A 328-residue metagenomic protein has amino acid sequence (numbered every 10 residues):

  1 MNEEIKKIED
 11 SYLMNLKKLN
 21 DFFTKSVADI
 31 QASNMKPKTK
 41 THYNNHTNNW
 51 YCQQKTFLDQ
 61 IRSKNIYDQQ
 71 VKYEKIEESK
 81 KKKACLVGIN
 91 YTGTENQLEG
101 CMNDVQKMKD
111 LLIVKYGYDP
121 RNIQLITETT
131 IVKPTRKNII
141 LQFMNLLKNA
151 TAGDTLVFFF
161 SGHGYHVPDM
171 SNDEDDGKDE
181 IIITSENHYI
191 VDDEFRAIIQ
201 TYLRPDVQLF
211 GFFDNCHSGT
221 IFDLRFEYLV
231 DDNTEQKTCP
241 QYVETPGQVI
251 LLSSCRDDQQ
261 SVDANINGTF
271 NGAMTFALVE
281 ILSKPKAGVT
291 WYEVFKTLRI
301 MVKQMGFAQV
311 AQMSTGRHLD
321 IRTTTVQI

Functional and structural regions predicted by a protein language model:
N2-K40, N44-I328: Cysteine endopeptidase catalytic domains of the caspase/legumain-like
